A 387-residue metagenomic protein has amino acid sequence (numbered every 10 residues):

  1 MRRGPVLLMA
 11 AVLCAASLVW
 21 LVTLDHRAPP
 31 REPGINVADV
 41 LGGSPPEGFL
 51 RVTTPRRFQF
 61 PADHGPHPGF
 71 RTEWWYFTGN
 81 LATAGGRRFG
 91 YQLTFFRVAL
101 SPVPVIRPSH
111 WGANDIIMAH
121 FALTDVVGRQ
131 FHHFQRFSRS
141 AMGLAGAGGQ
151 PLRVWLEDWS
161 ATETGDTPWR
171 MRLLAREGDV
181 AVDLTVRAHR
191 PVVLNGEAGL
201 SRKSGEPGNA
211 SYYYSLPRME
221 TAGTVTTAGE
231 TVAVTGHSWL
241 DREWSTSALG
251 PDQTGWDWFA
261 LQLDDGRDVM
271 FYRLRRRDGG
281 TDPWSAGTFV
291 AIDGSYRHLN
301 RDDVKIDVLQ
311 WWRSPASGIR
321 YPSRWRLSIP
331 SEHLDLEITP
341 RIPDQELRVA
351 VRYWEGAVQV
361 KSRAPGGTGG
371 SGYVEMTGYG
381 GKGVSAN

Functional and structural regions predicted by a protein language model:
R2-N387: Structured soluble/peripheral alpha/beta segments that form catalytic or ligand/cofactor-binding pockets
